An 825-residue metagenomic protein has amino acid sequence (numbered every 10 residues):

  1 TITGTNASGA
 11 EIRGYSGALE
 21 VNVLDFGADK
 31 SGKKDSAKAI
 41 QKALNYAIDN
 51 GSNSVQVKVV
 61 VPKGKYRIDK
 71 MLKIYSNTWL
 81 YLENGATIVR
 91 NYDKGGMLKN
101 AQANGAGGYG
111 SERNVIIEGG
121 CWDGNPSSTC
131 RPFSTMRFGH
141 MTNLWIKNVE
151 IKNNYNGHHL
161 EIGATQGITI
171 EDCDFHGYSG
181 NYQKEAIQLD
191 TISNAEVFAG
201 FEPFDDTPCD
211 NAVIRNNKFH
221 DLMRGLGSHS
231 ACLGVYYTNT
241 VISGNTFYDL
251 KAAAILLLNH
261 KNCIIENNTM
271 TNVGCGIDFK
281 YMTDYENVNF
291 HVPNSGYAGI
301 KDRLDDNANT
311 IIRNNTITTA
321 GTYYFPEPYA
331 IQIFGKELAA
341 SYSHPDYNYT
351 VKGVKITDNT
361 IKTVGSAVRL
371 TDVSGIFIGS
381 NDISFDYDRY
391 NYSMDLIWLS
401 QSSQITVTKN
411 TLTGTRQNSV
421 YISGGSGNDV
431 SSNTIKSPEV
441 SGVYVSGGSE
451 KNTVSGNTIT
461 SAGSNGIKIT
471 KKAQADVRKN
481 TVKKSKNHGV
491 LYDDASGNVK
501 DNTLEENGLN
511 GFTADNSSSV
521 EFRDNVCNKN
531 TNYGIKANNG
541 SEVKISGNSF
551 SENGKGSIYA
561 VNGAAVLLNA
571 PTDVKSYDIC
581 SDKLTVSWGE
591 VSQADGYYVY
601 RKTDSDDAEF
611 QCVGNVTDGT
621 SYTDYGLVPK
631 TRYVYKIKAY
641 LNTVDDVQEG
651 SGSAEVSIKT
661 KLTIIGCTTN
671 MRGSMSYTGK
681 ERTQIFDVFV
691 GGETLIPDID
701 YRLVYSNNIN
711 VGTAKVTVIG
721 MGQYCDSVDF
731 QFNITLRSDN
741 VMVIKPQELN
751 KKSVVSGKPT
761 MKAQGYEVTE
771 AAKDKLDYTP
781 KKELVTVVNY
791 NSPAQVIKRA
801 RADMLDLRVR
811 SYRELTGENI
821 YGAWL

Functional and structural regions predicted by a protein language model:
T1, T694-D726: Serine/threonine-rich, repeat-prone extracellular segments and beta-strand-based repeat modules of secreted/surface
V23-P62: Acidic Gly/Asp/Thr-rich repetitive segments characteristic of extracellular carbohydrate-active and adhesion proteins
N53-G96, W122: N-terminal extracellular ligand-recognition/capping segment immediately after the signal peptide
I68-M71, R90-G95, P126-S134, Y155-I162 (+15 more regions): Short glycine/acidic-rich loop motifs that flank beta-strands on beta-rich extracellular proteins
D582-A594, S753-A763: Conserved aromatic anchor
D624-V644, R799-L815: Beta-strand-rich modules
N642-T660, L815-L825: Extracellular fibronectin type III
